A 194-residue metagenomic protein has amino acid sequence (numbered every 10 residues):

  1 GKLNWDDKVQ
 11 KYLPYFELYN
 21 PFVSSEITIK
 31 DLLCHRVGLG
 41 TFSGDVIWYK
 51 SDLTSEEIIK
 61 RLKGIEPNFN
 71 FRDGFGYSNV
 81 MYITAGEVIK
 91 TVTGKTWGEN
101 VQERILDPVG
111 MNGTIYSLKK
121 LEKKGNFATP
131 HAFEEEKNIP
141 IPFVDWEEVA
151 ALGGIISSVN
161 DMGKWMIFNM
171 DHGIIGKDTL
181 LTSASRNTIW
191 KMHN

Functional and structural regions predicted by a protein language model:
G1: Glycine-centered, phosphate/nucleic-acid-interacting loop/turn motifs that mediate DNA/RNA or nucleotide
D6-N20, V109: Short, glycine/proline-biased beta-turn/loop segments that scaffold the active-site neighborhood
P21-N194: Short, surface-exposed loop or secondary-structure junction motifs that flank catalytic or metal-binding residues
